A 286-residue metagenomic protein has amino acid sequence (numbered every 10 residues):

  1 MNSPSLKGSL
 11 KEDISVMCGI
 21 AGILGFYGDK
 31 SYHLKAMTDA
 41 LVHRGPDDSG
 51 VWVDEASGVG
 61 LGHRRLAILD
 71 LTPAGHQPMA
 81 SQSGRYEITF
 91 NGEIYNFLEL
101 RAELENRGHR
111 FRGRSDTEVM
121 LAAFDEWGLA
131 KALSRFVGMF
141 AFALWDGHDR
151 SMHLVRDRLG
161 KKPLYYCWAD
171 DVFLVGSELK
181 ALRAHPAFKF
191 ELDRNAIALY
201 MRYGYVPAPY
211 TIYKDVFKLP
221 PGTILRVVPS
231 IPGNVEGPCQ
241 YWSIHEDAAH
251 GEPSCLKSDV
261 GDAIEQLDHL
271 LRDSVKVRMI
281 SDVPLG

Functional and structural regions predicted by a protein language model:
M1-S15: Intrinsic disorder/low-complexity segments
D13-G286: Cysteine-centered catalytic environments shared across enzyme families
